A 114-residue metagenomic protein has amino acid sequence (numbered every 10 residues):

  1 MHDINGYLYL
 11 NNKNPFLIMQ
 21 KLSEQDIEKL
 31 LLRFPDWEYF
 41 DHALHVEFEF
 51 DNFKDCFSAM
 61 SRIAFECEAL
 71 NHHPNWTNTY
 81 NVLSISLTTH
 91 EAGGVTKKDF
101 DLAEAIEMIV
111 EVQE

Functional and structural regions predicted by a protein language model:
D3-I18: Short, Lys/Arg-enriched N-terminal segments with co-localized hydrophobic residues within the first ~10-30 amino acids
I18-D51: N-terminal first-folded block
Y39, A64-P74, V110-V112: Short arginine-rich
N52-F53, A92: Helix N-cap motif at beta-to-alpha junctions
A59-A64, F100-A103: Short amphipathic alpha-helices in soluble, non-transmembrane regions that often serve as interface/regulatory elements
L70, N78-N81: Amphipathic, hydrophobic secondary-structure cores in small proteins
S86-V110: C-terminal structural segments of small proteins and small subunits
